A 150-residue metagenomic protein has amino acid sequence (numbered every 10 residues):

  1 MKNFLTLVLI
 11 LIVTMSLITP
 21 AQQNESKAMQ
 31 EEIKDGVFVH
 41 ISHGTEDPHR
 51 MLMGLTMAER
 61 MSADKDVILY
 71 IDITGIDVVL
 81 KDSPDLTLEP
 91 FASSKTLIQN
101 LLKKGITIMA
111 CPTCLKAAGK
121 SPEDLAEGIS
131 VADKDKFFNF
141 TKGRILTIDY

Functional and structural regions predicted by a protein language model:
M1-F4: Positively charged n-region of N-terminal signal peptides that target proteins for export
L7-S16: Bacterial N-terminal signal peptides
I18-K34: Sec-dependent signal peptide cleavage junction
E32-I33, V39-L52, V79-S83: Short, glycine-rich nucleotide/cofactor-binding loops
R50-K65: Histidine-anchored nucleotide/phosphate-binding helix
A58, V67-T74, M109-P112: Short internal beta-strands
D85-K116: A glycine-rich helix N-cap at a beta->alpha junction
E127-Y150: C-terminal partner/receptor-binding element of secreted or periplasmic proteins
